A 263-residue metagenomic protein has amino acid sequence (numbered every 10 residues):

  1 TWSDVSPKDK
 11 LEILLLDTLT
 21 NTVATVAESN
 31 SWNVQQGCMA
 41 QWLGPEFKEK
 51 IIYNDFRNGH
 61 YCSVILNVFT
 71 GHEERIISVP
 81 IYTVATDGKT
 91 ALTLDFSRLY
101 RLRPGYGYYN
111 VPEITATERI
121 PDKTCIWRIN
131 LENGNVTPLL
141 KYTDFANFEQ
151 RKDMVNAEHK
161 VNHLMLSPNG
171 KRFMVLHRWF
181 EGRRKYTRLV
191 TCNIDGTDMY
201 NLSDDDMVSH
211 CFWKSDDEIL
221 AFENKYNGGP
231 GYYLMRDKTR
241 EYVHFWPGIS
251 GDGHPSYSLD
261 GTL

Functional and structural regions predicted by a protein language model:
T1, G37-I51, Y82-T90, H163-R172 (+2 more regions): Blade-terminus and WD-like Trp-Asp/Gly-His loop motifs, strongest in beta-propeller folds
W2-P7, F56, I114-I120, D153-V155 (+2 more regions): Short consensus segments that form the blades of beta-propeller domains, in both extracellular/periplasmic
S6-L14, G59-I65, R101-R103, D122-W127 (+2 more regions): Structural motif
D9-K10, T25, Y200, E223: Catalytic phosphate/metal-binding cores of nucleic-acid and nucleotide-processing enzymes, i.e., regions that mediate
L15-Q36, N67-P80, E132-H159, T191-V208 (+1 more regions): Multi-bladed beta-propeller domains
E28-C125, L139-D153: Asp-box/WD-like beta-propeller blade repeats and closely related beta-sheet repeat scaffolds
D153-G231: Beta-propeller domains
G228-P230, W246-L263: Loop/turn-rich, solvent-exposed surfaces of beta-rich toroidal or solenoidal domains
